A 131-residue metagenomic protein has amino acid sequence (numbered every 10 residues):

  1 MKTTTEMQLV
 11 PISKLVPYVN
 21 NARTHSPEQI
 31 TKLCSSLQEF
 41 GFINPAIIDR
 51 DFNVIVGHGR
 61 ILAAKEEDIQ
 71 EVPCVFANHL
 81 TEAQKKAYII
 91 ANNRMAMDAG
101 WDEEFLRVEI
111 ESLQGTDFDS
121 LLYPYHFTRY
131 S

Functional and structural regions predicted by a protein language model:
M1-S131: Aromatic/glycine/proline-enriched transmembrane-helix motif characteristic of membrane-embedded glycan-assembly enzymes
